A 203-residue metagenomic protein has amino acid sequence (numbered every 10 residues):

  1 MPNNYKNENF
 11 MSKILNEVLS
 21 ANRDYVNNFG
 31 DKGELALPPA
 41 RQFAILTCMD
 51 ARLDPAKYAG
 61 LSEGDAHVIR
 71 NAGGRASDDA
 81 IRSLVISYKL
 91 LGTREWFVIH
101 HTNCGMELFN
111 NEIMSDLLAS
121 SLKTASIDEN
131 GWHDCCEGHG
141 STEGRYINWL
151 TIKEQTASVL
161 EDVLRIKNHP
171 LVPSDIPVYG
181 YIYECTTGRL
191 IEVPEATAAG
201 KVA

Functional and structural regions predicted by a protein language model:
P2-P39, G74-A76, I86-L91, M106-A203: Divalent-metal-activated hydrolytic enzyme cores
E17, F43-T47, E95: Short, hydrophobic/glycine-enriched beta-strand segments
N22, I45, I69, V98 (+1 more regions): Divalent metal-coordination and catalytic microenvironments
N28-R82: Conserved beta-strand-loop surface patch within small alpha/beta domains used for substrate/adaptor or ligand engagement
M49-R52, T102-M106: Gly/Ser/Thr-rich loops at beta-strand to alpha-helix junctions that form or flank small-molecule/cofactor-binding
Y58, S62, N71, N103 (+2 more regions): Short glycine/serine/threonine-biased micro-segments
V85-I86, V98: Metabolite-binding pocket within alpha/beta catalytic cores that recognizes anionic/polar moieties
L91-C104: Ordered, amphipathic secondary-structure segments that act as subunit-interaction surfaces in large macromolecular
